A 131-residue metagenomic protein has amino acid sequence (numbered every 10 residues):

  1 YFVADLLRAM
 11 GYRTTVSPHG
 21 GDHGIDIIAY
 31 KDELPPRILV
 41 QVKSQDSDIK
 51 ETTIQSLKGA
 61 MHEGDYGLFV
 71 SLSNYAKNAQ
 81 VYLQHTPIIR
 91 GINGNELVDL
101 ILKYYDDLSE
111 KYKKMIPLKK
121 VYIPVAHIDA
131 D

Functional and structural regions predicted by a protein language model:
Y1-D131: Mixed-charge (Asp/Glu-Lys/Arg
